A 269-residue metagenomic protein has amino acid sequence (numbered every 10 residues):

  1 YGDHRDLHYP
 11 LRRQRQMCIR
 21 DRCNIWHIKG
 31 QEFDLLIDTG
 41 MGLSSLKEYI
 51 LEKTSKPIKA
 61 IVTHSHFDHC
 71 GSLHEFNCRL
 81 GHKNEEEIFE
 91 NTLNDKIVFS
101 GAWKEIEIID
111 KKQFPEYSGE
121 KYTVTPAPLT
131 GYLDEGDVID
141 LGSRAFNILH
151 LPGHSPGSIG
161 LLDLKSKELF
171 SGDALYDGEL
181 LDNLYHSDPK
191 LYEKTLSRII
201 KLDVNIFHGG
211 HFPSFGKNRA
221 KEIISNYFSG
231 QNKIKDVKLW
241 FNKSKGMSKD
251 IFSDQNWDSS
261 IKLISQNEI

Functional and structural regions predicted by a protein language model:
Y1-R15, I19: Single conserved hydrophobic/aromatic residue that forms the stacking wall/gate of nucleotide- or nucleobase-binding
R12-Q16, Y117-Y122, G142-R144: Short Pro/Gly-enriched beta-strand edge/turn motifs at strand-loop
D21-N24, P156-S158: Short, surface-exposed coil-to-beta transition loops
W26-I28, L161: Short beta-strand motif preference
I28, D137-L141: Short acidic-hydrophobic surface loop/beta-edge motif
D34-L36, M41-G42, V124, G131 (+2 more regions): Metallo-beta-lactamase
L43-V138, I224, F228-D236, W240: Active-site HxH/HxHxD metal-binding segment of metal-dependent hydrolases
K238-I269: C-terminal regulatory/interaction regions
